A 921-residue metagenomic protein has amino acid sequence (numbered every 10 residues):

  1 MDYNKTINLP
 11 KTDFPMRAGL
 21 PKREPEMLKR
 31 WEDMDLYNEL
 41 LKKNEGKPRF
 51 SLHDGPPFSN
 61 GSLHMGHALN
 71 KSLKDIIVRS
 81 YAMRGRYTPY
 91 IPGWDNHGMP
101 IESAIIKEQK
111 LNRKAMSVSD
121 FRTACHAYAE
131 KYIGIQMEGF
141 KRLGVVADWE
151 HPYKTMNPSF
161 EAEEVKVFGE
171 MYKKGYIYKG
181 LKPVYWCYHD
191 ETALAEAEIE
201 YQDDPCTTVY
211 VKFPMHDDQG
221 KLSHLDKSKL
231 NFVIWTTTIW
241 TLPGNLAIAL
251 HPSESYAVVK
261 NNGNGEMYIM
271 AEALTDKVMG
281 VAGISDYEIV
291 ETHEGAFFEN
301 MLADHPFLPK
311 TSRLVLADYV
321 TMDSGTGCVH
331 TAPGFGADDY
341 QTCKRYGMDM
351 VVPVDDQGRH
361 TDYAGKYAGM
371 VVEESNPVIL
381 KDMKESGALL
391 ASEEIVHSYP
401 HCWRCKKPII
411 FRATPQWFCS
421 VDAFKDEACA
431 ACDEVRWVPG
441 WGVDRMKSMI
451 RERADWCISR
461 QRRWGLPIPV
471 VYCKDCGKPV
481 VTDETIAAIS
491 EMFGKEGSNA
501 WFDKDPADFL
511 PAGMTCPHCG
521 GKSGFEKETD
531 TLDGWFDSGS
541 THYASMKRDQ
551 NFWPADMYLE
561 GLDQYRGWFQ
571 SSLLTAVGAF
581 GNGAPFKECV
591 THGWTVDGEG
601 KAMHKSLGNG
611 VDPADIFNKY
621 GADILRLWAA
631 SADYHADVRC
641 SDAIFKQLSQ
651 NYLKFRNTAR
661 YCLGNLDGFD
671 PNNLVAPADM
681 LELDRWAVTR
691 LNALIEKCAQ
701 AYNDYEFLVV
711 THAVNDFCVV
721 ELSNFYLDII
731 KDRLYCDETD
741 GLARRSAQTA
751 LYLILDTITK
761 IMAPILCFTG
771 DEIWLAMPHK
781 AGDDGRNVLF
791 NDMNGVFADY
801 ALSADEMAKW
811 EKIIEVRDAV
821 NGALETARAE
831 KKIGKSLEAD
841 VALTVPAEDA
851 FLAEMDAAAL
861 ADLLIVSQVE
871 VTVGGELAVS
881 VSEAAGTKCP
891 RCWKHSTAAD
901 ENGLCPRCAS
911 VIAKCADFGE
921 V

Functional and structural regions predicted by a protein language model:
D2-D13, R17-L20, E26, R30-M34 (+13 more regions): Residue patterns forming the tRNA-binding/recognition surfaces of aminoacyl-tRNA synthetases and related DALR
K42-S103, E164, I234-T241, V315-T342 (+4 more regions): N-terminal catalytic cores of NTP/NDP-binding nucleotidyl/phosphoryl-transfer enzymes
N44, P48-G55, M65-L69, L73 (+17 more regions): Secondary-structure capping and boundary motifs in well-ordered enzyme cores
D95, V184, Y188, L194-E200 (+7 more regions): Acidic, turn-prone loop/beta-hairpin segments
C187, C402, C473, C516-C519 (+2 more regions): Short cysteine-rich clusters marking metal-coordination/redox-active sites
E191, Q461, G477, G520 (+2 more regions): Cys/His-coordinated zinc-binding microdomains
M215, Y346-G358, R462-W464, I486-D637: Alpha-helical recognition segments enriched in aromatics with Gly/Pro capping that present substrate-recognition
A247, E254-C328, A337, Q341: Protease-associated
